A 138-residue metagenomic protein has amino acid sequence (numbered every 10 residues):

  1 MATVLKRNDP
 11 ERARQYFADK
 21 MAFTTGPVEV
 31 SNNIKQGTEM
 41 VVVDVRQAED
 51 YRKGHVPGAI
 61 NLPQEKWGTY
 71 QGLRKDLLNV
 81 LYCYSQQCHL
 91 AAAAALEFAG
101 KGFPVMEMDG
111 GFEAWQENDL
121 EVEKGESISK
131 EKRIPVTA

Functional and structural regions predicted by a protein language model:
M1-V41, A48-D50, K124-A138: Flexible, polar/low-complexity N-terminal or interdomain linker segments that lie immediately upstream of folded
T25-P27, P63, D109: Short loop/edge segments at beta-strand edges and connector loops that shape dinucleotide/nucleotide cofactor-binding
V30, D44, A59, F98: Terminal peptide-recognition signature
G37-V42, P57-G58, L78, P104: Short active-site oxyanion
Q47-N61: Acidic/glycine-enriched edge-of-secondary-structure segments
I60, L78, V122-E126: Short, hinge-like loop/turn segments at secondary-structure boundaries
I60-G68: Glycine-rich, highly charged phosphate/nucleotide-binding loops
G68, L73-Q116: Catalytic cysteine-centered active loop of the rhodanese-like fold, especially the PTP/DSP P-loop
